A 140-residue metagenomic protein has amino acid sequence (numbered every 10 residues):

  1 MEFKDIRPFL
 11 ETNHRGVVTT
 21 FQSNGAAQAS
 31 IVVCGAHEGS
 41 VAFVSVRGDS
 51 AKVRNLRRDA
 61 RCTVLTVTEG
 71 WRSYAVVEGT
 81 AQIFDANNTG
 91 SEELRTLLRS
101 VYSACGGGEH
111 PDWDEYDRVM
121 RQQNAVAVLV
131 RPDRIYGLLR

Functional and structural regions predicted by a protein language model:
M1-G16: Short, basic/aromatic recognition patches
E2-D5, K52, L97: Hydrophobic alpha-helical segments typical of transmembrane helices and their membrane-interface/capping positions
L10-E11, R57-R58, R121: Alpha-helix boundary recognition
H14-G48, R54, C62-T66, Y74-V77: Short beta-strand segments
V46, T68-E69, P132-D133: Short secondary-structure boundary segments
R47-S50, D59-T63, G107-D117: Short acidic (Asp/Glu) patches
S73-R140: Charged, gly/pro-rich active-site loop segments
